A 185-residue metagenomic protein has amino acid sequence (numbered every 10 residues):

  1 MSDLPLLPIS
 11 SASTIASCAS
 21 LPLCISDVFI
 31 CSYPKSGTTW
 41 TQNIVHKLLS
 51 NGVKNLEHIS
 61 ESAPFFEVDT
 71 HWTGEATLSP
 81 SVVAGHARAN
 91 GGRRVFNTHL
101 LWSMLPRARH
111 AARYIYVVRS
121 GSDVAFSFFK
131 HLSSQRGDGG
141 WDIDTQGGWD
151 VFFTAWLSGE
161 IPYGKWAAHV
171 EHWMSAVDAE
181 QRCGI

Functional and structural regions predicted by a protein language model:
M1-G184: PAPS-dependent sulfotransferase catalytic domain
